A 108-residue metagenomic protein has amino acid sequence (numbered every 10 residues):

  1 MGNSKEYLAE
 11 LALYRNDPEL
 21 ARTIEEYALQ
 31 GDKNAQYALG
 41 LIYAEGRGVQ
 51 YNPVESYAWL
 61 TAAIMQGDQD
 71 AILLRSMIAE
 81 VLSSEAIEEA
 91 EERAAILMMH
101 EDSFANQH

Functional and structural regions predicted by a protein language model:
G2-A9, A38-E45, S76-A79: Hydrophobic face of amphipathic alpha-helices that form TPR/SEL1-like repeat modules and related alpha-solenoid
G2-K5, R15, Y27, M77-H108: Terminal, low-structured helical/coil segments at or just beyond the last alpha-helical repeat
G2-N3, N16, L29-K33, E45-R47 (+3 more regions): Short helix-capping/linker turns of helical repeat alpha-solenoids
A12-R22, Q50-A58, E85, E89: Structural signature of tandem alpha-helical TPR/SEL1-like repeats, specifically the intra-repeat loop/turn
L20, I24, M65, L73-L74 (+1 more regions): Intrinsic-disorder/low-complexity detector
E25, L29, V54, A58-T61 (+1 more regions): Alpha-solenoid helical repeat scaffolds
G40, S56-M65, A71-I78: Alpha-helical protein-protein interaction scaffolds
